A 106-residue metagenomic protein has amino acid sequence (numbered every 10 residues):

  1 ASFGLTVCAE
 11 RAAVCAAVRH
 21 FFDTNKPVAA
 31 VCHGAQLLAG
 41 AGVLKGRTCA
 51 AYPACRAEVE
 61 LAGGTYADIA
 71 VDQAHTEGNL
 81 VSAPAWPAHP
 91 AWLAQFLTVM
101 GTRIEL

Functional and structural regions predicted by a protein language model:
A1-L106: Active-site-adjacent pocket-lining segments in enzyme domains
